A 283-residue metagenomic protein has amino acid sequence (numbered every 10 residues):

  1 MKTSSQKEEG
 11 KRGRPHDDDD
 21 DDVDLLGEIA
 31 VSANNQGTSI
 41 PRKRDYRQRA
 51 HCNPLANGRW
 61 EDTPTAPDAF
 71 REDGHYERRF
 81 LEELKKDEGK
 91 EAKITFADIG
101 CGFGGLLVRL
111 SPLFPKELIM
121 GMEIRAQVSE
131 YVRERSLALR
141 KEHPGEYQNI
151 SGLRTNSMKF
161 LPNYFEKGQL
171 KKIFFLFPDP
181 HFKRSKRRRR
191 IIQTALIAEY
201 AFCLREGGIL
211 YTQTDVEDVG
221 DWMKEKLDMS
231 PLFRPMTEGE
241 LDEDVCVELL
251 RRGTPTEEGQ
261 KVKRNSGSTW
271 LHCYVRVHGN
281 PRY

Functional and structural regions predicted by a protein language model:
K2-A97, G105-F114: S-adenosyl-L-methionine
G100: Conserved S-adenosyl-L-methionine
R125: Conserved SAM/SAH-binding beta-strand->alpha-helix loop
V132: Conserved SAM-binding loop
S136-K167: S-adenosyl-L-methionine
I192-E206: A short glycine-rich, Lys/Arg-flanked "PGG" loop and its adjoining helix->strand segment in the class I
E206-T214: Conserved beta-strand signature within the Rossmann-like core of class I S-adenosyl-L-methionine
M223-Y283: Class I S-adenosyl-L-methionine
